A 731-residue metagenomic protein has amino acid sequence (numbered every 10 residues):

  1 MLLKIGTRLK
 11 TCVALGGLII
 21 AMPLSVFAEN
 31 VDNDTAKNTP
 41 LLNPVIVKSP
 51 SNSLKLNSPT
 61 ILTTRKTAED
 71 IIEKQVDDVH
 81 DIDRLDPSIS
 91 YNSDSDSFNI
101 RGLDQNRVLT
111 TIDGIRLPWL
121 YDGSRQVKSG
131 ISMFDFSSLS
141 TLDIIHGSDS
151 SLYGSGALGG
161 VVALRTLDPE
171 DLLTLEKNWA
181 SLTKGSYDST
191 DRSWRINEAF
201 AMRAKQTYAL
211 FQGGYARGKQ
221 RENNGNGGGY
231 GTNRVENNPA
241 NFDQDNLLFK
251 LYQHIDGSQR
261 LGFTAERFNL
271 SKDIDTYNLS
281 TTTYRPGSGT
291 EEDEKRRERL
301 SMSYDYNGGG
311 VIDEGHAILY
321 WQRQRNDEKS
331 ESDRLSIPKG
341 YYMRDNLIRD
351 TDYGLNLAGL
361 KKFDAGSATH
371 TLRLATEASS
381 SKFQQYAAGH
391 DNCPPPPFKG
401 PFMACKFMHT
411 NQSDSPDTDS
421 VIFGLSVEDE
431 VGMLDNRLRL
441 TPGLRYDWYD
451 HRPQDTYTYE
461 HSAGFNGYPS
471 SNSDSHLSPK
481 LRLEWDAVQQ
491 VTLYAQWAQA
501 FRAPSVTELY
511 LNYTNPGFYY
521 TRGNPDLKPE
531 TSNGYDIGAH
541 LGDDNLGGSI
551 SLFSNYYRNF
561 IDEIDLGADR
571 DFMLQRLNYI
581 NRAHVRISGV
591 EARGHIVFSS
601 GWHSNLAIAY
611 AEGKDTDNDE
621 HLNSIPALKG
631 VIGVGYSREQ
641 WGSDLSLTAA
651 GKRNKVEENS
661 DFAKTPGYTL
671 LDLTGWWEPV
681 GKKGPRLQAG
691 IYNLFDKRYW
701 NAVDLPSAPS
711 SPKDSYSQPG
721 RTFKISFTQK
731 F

Functional and structural regions predicted by a protein language model:
M22, D32-L172, F501, I537: Acidic, small-polar-rich N-terminal luminal/periplasmic segments of exported/outer-membrane proteins
R116, N269-D273, Y277-L279, R325 (+8 more regions): Surface-exposed extracellular loop regions of Gram-negative outer-membrane beta-barrel proteins, predominantly
L120, F501, L552-N559, S604 (+2 more regions): C-terminal beta-signal and adjacent terminal beta-strands/loops of Gram-negative outer-membrane beta-barrel proteins
N178-K184, D188-D293, K652, E658: Periplasmic-side early beta-strands and strand-to-turn transitions of outer-membrane beta-barrels
N238-A240, S258-D313, R323-D350, T418 (+1 more regions): Flexible loop and strand-edge segments within Gram-negative outer membrane beta-barrel domains
H254-D256, T369-T371, E377, P416-Y557 (+8 more regions): Structural signature of Gram-negative outer-membrane beta-barrels, strongest in the C-terminal barrel of TonB-dependent
I348-A358, I422-G424, R522-K528, G534 (+4 more regions): Outer membrane beta-barrel strand-and-loop segments of large Gram-negative receptors, especially TonB-dependent
K361, S367, M433-D435, L440 (+5 more regions): Gram-negative outer-membrane beta-barrel transporters
